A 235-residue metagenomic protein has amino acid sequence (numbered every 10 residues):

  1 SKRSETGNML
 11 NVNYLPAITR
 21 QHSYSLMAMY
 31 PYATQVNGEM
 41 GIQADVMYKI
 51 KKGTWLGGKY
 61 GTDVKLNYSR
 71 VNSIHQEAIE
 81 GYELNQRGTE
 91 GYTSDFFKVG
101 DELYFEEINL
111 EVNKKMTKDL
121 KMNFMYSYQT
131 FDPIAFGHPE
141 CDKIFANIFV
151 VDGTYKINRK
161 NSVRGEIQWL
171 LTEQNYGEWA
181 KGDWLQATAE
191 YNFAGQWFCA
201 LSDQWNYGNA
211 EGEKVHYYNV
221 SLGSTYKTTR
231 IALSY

Functional and structural regions predicted by a protein language model:
S1-Y235: Exposed, low-structure sequence patches enriched in small/polar residues
